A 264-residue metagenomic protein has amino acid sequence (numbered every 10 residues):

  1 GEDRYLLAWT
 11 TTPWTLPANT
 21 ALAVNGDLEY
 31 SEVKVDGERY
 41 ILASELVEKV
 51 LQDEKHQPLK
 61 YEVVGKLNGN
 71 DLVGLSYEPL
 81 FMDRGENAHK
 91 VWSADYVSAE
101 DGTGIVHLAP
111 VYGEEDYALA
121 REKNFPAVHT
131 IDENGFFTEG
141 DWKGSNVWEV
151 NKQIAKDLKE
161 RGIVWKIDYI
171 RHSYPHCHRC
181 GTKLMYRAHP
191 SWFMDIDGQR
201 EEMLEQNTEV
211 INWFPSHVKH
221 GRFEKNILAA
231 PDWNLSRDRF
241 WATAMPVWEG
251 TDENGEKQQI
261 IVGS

Functional and structural regions predicted by a protein language model:
G1-P17, D71-G74, N87, Y96 (+1 more regions): Residue patterns forming the tRNA-binding/recognition surfaces of aminoacyl-tRNA synthetases and related DALR
P17, A21, L28-I105, E114: Protease-associated
